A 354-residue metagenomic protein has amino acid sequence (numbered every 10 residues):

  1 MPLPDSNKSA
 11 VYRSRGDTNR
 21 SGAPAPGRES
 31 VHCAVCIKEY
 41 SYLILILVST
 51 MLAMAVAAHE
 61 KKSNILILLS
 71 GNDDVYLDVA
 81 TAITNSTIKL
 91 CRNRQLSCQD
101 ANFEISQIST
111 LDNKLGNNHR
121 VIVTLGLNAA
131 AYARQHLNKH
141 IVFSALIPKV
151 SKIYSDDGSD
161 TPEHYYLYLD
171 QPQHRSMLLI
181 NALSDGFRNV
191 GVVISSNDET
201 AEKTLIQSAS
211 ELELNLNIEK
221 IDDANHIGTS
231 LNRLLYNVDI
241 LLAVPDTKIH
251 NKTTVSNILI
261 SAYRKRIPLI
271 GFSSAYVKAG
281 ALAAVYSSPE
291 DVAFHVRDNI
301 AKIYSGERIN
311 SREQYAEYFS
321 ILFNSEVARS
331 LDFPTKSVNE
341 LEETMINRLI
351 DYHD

Functional and structural regions predicted by a protein language model:
P2, K38-E39: Positively charged n-region of N-terminal signal peptides that target proteins for export
P2-P4, S21, P26-R28: Intrinsically disordered, low-complexity segments enriched in serine/proline and basic residues
N7-A10, S14-G16, S21-G22: Ser/Thr/Pro/Gly-rich low-complexity, intrinsically disordered segments
Y12, Y40-Y42: Aromatic (phenylalanine/tyrosine) cluster motif
C33-C36: Cysteine-centered motifs
Y42-M51: Bacterial N-terminal signal peptides
A53-A55: N-terminal signal peptide c-region/cleavage motif recognized by signal peptidases
A57-D354: Short hydrophobic alpha-helices and adjacent helix-cap/hinge residues
